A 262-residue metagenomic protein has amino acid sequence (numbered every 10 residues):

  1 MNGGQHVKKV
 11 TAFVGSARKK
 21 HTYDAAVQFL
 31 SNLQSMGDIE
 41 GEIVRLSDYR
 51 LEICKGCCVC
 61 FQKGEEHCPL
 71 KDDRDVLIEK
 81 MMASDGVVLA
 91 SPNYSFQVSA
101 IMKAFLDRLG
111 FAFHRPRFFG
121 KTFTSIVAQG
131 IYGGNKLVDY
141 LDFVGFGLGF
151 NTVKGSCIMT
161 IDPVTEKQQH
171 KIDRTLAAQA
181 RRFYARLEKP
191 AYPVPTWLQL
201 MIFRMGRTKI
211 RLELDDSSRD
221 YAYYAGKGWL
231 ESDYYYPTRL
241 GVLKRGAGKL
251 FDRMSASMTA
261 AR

Functional and structural regions predicted by a protein language model:
M1-A90, F96-F111, D173-A180, K189-R262: N-terminal beta1-alpha1-beta2 submodule of the flavodoxin-like/Rossmannoid cofactor-binding fold
K8-V10, G86, G155-P163: A short small-residue
S16-K19, S95, A128-Y132, M159-P163: Short histidine/acidic/glycine/proline-rich micro-motifs that form metal- and phosphate-coordinating active-site loops
Y49-E52, I161-T165: A short acidic, often aromatic-flanked loop/helix-cap motif at beta-alpha or helix-coil junctions that lines enzyme
S91-P92, T122: Short, proline-centered helix/strand-breaking motifs
A100, G134-D139, K167-K171: A short secondary-structure junction signal
F118-C157: Short, glycine-/small-residue-rich phosphate/pyrophosphate-handling segment
F146-I158, K167, K171-A178, R182-P190: A charged, well-structured terminal subsegment
